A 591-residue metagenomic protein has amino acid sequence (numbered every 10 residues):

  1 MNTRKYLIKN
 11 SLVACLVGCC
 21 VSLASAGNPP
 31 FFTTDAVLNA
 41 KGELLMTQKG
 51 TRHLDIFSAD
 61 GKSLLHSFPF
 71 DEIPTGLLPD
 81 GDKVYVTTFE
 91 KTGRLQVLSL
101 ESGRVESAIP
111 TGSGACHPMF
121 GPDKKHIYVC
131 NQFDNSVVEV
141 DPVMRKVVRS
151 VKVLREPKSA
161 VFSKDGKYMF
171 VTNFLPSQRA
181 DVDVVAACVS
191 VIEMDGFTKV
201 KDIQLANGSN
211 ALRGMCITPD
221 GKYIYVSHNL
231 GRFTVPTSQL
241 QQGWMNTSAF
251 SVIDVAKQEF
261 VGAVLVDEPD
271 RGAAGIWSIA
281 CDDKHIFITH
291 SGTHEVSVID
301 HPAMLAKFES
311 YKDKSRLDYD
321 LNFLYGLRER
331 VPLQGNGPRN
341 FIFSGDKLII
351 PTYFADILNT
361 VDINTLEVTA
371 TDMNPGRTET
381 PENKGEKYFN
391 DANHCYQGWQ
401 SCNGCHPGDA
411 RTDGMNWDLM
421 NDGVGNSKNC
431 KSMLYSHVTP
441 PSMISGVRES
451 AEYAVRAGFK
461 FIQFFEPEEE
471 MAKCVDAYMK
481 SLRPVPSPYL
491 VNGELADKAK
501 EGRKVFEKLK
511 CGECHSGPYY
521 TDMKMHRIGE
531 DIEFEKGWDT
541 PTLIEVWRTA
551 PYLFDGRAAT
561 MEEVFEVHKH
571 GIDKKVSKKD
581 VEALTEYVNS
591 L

Functional and structural regions predicted by a protein language model:
N2-A14: Bacterial N-terminal signal peptides that target proteins for export
L7-I8, C19-S22, V447-R448: Intrinsic disorder/low-complexity segments
K9, R52-L54, E562: Short amphipathic alpha-helical segments
S11, C15-L16, S107, H126 (+2 more regions): Secretory pathway export signals and precursors
L16-K387: Predominantly soluble domains enriched in secretory-pathway, periplasmic, or organellar proteins
F197, K201, L212-P219, V226-Q239 (+2 more regions): Periplasmic c-type cytochrome electron-transfer domains
